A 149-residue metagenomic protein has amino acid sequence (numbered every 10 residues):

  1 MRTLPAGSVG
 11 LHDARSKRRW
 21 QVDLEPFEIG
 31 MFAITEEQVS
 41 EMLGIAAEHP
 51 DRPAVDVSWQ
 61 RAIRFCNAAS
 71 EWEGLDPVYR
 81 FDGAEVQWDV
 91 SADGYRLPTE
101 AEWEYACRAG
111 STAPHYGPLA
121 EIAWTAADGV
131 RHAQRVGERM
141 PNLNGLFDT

Functional and structural regions predicted by a protein language model:
M1-S70: A short glycine-rich, aromatic-capped structural motif
L4, E48, W59-T149: Functional-site microenvironments in short loops/helix caps that host divalent-cation chemistry
